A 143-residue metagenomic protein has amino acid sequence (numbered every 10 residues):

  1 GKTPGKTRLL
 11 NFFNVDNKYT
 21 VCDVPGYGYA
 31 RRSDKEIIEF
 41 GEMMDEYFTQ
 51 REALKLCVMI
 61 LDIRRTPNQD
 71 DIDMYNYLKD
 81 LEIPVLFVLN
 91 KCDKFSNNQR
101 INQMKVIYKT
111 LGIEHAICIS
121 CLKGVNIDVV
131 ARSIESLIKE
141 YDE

Functional and structural regions predicted by a protein language model:
G1, Y27-I37, R64, D93-S96: Flexible beta-alpha connector loops of hexameric P-loop NTPases
G1-N17, N68: Switch I (effector-binding) loop of TRAFAC-class P-loop GTPase G-domains
T3, V24-G26, L122: Short glycine/serine/threonine-biased micro-segments
T7, I37-G41, G124-I127: Amphipathic alpha-helical transducer elements in NTP-driven molecular machines
L10-K18, L56, K79-L86, E114-A116 (+3 more regions): Structured catalytic cores of enzymes that bind and process phosphorylated ligands/cofactors
N14-L54: Conserved nucleotide-sensing/catalytic segment adjacent to the nucleotide-binding pocket in NTP-handling enzymes
D45-H115: Conserved C-terminal guanine-recognition region of P-loop GTPase G domains, centered on the G4
K94-E143: Canonical P-loop GTPase G-domain recognition
